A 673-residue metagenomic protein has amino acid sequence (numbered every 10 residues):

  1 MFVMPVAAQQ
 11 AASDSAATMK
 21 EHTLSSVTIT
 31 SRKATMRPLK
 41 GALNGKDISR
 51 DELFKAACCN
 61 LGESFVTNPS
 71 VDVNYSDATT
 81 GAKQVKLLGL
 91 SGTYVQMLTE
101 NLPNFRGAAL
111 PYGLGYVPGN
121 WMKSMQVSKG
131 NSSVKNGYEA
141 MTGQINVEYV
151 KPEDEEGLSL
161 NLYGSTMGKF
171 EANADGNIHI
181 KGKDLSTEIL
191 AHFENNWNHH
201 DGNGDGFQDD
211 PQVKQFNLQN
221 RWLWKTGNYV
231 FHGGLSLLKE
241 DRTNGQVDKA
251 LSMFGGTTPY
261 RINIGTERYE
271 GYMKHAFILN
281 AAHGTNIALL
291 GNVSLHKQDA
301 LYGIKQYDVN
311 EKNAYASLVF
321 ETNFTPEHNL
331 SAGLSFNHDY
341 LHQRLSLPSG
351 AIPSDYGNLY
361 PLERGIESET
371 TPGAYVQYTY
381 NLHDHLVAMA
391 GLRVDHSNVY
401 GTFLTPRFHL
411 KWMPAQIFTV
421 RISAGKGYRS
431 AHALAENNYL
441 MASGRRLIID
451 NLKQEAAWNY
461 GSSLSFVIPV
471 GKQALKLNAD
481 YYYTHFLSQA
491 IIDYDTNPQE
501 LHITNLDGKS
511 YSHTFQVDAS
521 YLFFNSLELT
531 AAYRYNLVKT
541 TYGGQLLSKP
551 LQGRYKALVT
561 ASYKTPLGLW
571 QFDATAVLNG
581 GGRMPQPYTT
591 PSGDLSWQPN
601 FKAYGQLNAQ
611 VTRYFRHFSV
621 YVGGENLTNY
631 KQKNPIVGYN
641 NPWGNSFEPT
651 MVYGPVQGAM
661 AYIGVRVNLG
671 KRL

Functional and structural regions predicted by a protein language model:
T23-A56, Q84: N-terminal periplasmic "start-of-domain" segments of outer-membrane beta-barrel proteins
G62-P103, K123: Extracytoplasmic beta-strand/coil segments of soluble accessory domains associated with Gram-negative outer-membrane
Q84, L102-K129, L218: Short acidic/polar hinge/loop motifs at secondary-structure boundaries that mediate gating or recognition
Y116-G157, K671: A beta-strand signature from Gram-negative outer-membrane beta-barrel systems, especially the internal plug domain
N196-F216, K225-I287, V293-E311: Flexible loop and strand-edge segments within Gram-negative outer membrane beta-barrel domains
N286-A300, M413, R421, K453-Y511: Membrane-embedded beta-barrel scaffold of Gram-negative outer-membrane proteins
N381-D384, L477, Y481-H485, N505-Y588 (+1 more regions): Gram-negative outer-membrane beta-barrel transporters
L529, L578-Y588, T612-L673: C-terminal beta-signal and adjacent terminal beta-strands/loops of Gram-negative outer-membrane beta-barrel proteins
